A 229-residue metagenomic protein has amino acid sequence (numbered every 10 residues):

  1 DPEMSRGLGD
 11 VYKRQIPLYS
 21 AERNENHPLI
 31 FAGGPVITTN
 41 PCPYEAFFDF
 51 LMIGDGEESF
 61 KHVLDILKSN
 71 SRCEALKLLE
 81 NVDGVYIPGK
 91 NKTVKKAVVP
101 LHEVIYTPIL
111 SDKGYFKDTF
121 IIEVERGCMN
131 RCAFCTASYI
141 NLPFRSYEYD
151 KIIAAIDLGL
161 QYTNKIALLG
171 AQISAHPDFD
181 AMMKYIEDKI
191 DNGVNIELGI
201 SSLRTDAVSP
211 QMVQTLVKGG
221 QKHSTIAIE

Functional and structural regions predicted by a protein language model:
P2-Y12: Single conserved hydrophobic/aromatic residue that forms the stacking wall/gate of nucleotide- or nucleobase-binding
P17-A32, V194-L198: Short beta-strand/loop segments at the ligand-binding rim of alpha/beta enzyme cores
F31-E45: Short, glycine/polar-rich helix-capping loops at beta-to-alpha or helix-loop-helix junctions that flank or form
T38-N40, S59-K61, M129-A133, N141-F144 (+3 more regions): Flexible loop/turn segments at secondary-structure boundaries
G56-R72: Two-component system phosphotransfer/interaction surface
V82, Y86-I122: N-terminal [4Fe-4S]-dependent radical SAM core
G114-Y149: Canonical Radical SAM [4Fe-4S] cluster-binding loop centered on the CxxxCxxC motif and its immediate flanking residues
I156-E229: Conserved SAM/AdoMet-binding glycine-rich loop
